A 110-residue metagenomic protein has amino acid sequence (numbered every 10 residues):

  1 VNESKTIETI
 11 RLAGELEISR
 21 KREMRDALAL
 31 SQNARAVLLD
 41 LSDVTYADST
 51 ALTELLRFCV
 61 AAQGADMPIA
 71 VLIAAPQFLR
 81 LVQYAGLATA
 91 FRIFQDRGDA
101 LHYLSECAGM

Functional and structural regions predicted by a protein language model:
V1-R11, E23: Short beta-strand/loop segment at the start of cytosolic alpha/beta domains
V1-S4, S105-M110: Non-catalytic signal-transmission and effector/linker regions of two-component phosphorelay proteins
I18-F91: Amphipathic alpha-helical interaction surfaces in cytosolic regulatory modules
Q83-Y84, H102-E106: Short secondary-structure transition/capping segments
R92-D96, A100: Short acidic-hydrophobic, aromatic-tinged amphipathic segments that line or gate anion-handling sites
